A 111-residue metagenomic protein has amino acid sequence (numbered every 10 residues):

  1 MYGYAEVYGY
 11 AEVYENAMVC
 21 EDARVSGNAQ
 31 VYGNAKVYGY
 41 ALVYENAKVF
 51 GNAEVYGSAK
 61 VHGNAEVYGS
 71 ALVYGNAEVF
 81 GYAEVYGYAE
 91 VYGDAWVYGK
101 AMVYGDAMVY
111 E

Functional and structural regions predicted by a protein language model:
M1-E111: Periodic short-repeat tracts
